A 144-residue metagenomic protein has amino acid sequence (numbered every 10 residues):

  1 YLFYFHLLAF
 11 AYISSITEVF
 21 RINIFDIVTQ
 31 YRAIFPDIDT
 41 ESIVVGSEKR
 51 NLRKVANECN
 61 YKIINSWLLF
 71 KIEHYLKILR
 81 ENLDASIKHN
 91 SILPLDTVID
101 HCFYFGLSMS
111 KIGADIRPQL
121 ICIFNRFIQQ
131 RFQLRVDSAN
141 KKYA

Functional and structural regions predicted by a protein language model:
Y1-A144: Long alpha-helical rod scaffolds of large eukaryotic non-enzymatic complex subunits
